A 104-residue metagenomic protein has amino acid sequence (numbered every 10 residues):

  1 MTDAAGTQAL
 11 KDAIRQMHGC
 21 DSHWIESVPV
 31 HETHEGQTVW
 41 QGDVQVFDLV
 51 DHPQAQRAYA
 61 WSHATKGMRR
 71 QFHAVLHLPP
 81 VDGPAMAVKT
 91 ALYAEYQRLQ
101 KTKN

Functional and structural regions predicted by a protein language model:
T2-P29, H77-K101: Short, non-transmembrane alpha-helical segments in secretory-pathway proteins
H23-M86: Acidic, low-complexity, intrinsically disordered interaction modules
